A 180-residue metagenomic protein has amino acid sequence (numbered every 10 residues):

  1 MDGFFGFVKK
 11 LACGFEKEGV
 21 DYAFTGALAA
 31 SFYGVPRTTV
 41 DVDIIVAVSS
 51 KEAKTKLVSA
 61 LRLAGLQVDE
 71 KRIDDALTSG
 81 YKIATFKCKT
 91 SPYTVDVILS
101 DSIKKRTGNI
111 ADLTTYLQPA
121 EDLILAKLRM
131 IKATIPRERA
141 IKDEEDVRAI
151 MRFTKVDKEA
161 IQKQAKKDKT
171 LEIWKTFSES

Functional and structural regions predicted by a protein language model:
M1-S180: Compositionally biased terminal segments of proteins
